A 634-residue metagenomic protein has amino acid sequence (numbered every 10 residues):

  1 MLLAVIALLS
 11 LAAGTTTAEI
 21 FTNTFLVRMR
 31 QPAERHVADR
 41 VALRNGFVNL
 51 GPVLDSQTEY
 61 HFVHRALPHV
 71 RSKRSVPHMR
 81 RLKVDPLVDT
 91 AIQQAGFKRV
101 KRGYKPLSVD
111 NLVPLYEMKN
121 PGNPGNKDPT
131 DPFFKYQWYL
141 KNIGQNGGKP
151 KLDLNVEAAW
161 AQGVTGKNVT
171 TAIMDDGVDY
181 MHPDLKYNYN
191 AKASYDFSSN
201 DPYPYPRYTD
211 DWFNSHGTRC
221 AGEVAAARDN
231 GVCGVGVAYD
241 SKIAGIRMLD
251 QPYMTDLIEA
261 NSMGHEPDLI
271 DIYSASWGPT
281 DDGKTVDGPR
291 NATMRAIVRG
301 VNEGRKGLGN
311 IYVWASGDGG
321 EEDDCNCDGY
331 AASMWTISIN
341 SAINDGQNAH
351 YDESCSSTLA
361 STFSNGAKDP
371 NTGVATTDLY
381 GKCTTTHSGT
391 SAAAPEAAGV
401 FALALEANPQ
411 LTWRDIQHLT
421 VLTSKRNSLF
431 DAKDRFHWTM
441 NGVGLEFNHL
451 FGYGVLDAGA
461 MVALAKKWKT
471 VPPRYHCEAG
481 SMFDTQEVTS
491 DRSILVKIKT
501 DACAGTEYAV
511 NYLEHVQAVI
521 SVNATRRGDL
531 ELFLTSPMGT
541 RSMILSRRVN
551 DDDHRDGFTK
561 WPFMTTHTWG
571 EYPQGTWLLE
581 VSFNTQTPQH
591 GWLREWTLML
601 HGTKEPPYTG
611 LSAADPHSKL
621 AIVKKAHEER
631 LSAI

Functional and structural regions predicted by a protein language model:
L2-D55, R80-G122: Autoinhibitory N-terminal propeptides
F25-L26, H61, T90-I92, T170-M174 (+12 more regions): Structural recognition of the beta-strand scaffold that forms the well-ordered cores of secreted hydrolase catalytic
K83-T170, P183-N188, Y195, N200-D201 (+2 more regions): Protease zymogen maturation seam
G148, V156-A158, V169, D176-M181 (+3 more regions): Subtilisin-like peptidase catalytic core
D175, D328-E406, Q410, H449: Extracellular S/T/G-rich loop segment that most often corresponds to the catalytic His/Ser-adjacent loop
H265, I270-S274, G309-N310, G329 (+6 more regions): C-terminal subdomain of the subtilisin-like protease fold in secreted/lumenal serine endopeptidases
G317, F447-L530, W592-I634: Secreted peptidase-domain scaffold signal
E580-P588: Short beta-strand-plus-loop segments that form exposed binding edges in beta-rich domains
